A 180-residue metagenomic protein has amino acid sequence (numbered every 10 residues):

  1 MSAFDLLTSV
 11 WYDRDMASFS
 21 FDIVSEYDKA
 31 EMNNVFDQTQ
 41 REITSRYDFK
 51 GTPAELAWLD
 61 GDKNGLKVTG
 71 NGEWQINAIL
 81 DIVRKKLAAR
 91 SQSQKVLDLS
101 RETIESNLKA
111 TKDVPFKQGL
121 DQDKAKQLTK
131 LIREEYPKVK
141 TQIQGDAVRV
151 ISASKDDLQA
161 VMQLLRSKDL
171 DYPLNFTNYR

Functional and structural regions predicted by a protein language model:
L6-Y12: Short, positively charged and aromatic/hydrophobic N-terminal segments
A17, F21, A57, T111-R180: Positively charged, low-complexity, intrinsically disordered RNA-binding extensions
F19-S25, K63-G70, S106-F116: Short, hydrophobic beta-strand segments
E26, A30-N33, R41, S45-R46 (+6 more regions): Short Lys/Arg-rich amphipathic alpha-helical segments
E26-V35, P115-Q122: Short, surface-exposed ligand-recognition loops at beta-strand->loop->(often short) alpha-helix junctions that present
Y47-E55, Q94-S100, A125-P137: Short amphipathic beta-strand starts and helix->beta connectors
Q75-D113: Helix-adjacent hinge/juxtasegments
